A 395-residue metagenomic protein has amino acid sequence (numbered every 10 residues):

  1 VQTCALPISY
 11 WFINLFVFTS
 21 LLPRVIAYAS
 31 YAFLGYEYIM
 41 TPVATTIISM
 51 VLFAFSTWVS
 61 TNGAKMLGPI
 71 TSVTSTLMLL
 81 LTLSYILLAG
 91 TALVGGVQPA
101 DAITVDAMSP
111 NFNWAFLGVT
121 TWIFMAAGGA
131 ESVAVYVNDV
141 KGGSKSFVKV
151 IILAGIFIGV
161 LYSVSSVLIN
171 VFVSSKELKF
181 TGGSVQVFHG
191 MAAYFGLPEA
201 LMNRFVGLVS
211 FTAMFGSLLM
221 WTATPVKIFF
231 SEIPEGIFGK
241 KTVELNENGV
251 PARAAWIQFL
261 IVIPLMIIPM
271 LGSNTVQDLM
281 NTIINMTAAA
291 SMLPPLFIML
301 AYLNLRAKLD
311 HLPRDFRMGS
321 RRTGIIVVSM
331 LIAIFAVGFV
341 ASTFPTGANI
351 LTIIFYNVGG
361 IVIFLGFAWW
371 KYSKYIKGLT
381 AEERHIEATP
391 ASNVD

Functional and structural regions predicted by a protein language model:
V1, A27-P42, K65-T74, I267-F297 (+2 more regions): Transmembrane helix-loop boundary segments of multi-pass membrane transporters
V1, A5, N138-F147, L153 (+2 more regions): Juxtamembrane helix-boundary/capping and inter-helix hinge elements in multi-pass membrane proteins
V1, G35, I156-L219, F238-T287: TM-loop-TM module centered on a large, flexible mid-protein loop between adjacent transmembrane helices in multi-pass
V1-F53, W58, M214-I228, L279 (+1 more regions): Hydrophobic transmembrane alpha-helices that form the core helical bundles of multi-pass secondary transporters
Y38-A44, P69-G207: Helix-loop-helix junctions that connect adjacent transmembrane segments in multi-pass membrane transporters
A44-G95, G128, I151-I156, I284 (+3 more regions): Membrane-interface loop-to-helix entry segments
S56, L245-N248, M292-F344: C-terminal membrane-solvent junction of multi-pass transporters and transport-like membrane proteins
A107, M299-G324, P345-D395: Terminal cytosolic tails of multi-pass membrane transporters, especially the segment immediately following the final
